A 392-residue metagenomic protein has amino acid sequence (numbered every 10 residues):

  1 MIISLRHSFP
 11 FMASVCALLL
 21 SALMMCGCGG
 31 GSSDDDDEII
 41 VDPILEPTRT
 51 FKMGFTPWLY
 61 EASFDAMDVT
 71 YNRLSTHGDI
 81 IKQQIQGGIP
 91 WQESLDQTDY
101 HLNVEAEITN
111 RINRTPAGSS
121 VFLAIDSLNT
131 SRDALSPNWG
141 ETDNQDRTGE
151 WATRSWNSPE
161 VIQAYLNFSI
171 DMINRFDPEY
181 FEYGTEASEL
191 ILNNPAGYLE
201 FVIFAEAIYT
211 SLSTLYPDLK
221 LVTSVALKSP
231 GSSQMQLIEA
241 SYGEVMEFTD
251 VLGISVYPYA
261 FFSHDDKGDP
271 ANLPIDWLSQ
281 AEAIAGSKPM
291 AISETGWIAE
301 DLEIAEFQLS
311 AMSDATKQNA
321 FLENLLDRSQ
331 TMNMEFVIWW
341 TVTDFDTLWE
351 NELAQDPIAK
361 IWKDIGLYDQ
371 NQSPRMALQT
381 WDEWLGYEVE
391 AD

Functional and structural regions predicted by a protein language model:
S21-E46: Bacterial Sec-dependent N-terminal signal peptides
E38-Q86: Boundary/entry segment of secreted carbohydrate-active catalytic domains
D42-E46, F307, M312, I338-D392: Aromatic-rich peripheral "rim/lid" segments of glycoside hydrolase catalytic domains that contact and position glycan
M67-N144, P195-V222, G268-A271: Aromatic-lined substrate-binding rim segments of carbohydrate-active enzymes
G78-Q86, E179, Y183-T185, T223-V225 (+2 more regions): Aromatic- and acid-rich polysaccharide-binding/catalytic face of secreted or lumenal carbohydrate-active enzymes
H101, E105-E107, A124, E244-E306: Glycoside hydrolase catalytic-domain groove-lining segments
F168-G197: Active-site groove signature of glycoside hydrolases
E182-T185, F204-Q236, K288-E300, M334-D344: Aromatic-lined carbohydrate-recognition surfaces of secreted/lumenal glycan-active proteins
